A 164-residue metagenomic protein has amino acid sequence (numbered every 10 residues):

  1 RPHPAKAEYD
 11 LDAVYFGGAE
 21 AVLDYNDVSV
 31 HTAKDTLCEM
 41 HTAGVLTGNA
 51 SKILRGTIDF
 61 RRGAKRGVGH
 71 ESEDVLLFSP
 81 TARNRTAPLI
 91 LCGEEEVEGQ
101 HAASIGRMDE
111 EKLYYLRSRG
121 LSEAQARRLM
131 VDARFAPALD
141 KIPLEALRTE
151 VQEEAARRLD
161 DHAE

Functional and structural regions predicted by a protein language model:
R1-L121, F135, L139-E164: Conserved beta-strand/loop scaffold segments within soluble protein domains that form the structured core and edges
